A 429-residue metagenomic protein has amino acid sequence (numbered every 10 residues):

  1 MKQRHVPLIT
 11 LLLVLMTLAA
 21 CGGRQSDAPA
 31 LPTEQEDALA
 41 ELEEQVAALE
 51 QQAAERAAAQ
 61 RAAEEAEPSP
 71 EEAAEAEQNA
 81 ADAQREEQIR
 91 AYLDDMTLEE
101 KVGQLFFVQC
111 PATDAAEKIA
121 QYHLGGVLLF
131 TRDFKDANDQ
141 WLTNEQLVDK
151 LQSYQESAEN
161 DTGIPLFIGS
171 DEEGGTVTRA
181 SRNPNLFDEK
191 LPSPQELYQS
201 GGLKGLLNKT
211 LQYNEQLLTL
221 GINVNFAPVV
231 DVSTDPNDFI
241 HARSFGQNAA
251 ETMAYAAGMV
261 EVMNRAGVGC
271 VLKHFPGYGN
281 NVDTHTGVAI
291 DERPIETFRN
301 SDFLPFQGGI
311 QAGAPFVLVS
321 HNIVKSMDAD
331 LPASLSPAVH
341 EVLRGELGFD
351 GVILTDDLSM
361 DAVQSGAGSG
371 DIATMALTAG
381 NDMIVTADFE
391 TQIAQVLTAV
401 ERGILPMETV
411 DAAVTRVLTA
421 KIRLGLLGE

Functional and structural regions predicted by a protein language model:
M1-L8: Bacterial N-terminal signal peptides that target proteins for export
T17-A20: C-terminal motif of bacterial Sec signal peptides marking the signal peptidase cleavage site
G22-R24, P29-R182: N-terminal hydrophobic targeting/anchoring segments and the immediately downstream early-domain regions of hydrolases
T97, N138-Q155, E159, N185 (+2 more regions): Second-shell residues forming the walls of enzyme active-site clefts
G103-C110, G125-L129, L166-E172, V224-P228 (+4 more regions): Hydrophobic faces of well-ordered beta-strands that scaffold small-molecule active sites in alpha/beta enzyme cores
Q104-T113, Q195-K204, V288-R299, D361-G366: Active-site mouth loops of central-metabolism enzymes
P111-Q121, L206-Q216, N300-P305, G368-A373: Short, acidic/polar
Y154-E189, K209-V230, T252-G277: Glycine-rich, aromatic-flanked loop segments that form ligand/cofactor-binding clefts across common enzyme folds
